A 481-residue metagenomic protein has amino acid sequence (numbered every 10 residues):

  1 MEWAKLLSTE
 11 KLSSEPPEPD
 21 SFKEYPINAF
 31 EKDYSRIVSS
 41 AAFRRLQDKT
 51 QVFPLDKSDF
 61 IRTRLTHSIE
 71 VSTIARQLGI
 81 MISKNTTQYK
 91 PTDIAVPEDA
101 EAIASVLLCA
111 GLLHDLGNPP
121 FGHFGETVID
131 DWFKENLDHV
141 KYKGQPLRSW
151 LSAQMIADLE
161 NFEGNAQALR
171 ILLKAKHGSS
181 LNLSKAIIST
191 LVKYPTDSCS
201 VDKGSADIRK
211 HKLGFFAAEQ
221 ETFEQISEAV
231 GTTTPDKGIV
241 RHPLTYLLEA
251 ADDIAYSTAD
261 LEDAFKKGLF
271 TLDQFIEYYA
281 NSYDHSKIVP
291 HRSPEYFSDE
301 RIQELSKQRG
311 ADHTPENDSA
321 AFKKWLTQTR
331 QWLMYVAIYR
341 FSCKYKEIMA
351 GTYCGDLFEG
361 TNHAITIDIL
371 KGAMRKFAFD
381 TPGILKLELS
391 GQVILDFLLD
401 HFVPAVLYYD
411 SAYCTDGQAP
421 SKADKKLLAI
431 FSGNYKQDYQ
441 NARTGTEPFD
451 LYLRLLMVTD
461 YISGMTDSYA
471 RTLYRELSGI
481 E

Functional and structural regions predicted by a protein language model:
M1-P26, V38-K49, S58, I69 (+3 more regions): Sequence-structural signature of the catalytic-core scaffold of metal-dependent phosphohydrolases that act on
K32-R44, E359-T366: Acidic, low-complexity proline/glycine-rich segments
F43-Q47, D138, H177-L181, D197-V201 (+9 more regions): Intrinsically disordered or highly flexible coil/loop and linker segments, enriched in small and charged/polar residues
P54-T63, A110-L113, A153-Q154, D236-K237 (+4 more regions): Glycine- and acidic
Y296-G360, I367-D368, D380: Long, amphipathic alpha-helical stalk/connector segments used for oligomerization, subunit docking, or mechanical
Y339-K436: Substrate-recognition/cap regions that form aromatic- and gly/pro-loop-enriched pockets for small-molecule ligands
D416-I480: C-terminal amphipathic alpha-helical interaction region
